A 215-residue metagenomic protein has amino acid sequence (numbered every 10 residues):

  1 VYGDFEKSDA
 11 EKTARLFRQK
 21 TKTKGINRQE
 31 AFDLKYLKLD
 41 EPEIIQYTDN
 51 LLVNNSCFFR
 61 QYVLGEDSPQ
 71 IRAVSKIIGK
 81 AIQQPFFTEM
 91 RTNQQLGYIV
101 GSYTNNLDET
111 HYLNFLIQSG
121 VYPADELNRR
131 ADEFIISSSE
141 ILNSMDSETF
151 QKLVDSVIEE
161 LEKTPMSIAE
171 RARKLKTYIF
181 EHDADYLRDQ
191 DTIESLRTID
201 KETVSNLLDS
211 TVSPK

Functional and structural regions predicted by a protein language model:
V1-D4, N55-K76, E89-K201, K215: M16 family metallopeptidases and their MPP-like homologs
F5, R15-F17, T23-P85, E89: His/Glu-based metal-binding/catalytic segments typifying zinc-dependent metallopeptidases
K7-A10: Ordered core of a single globular domain
T13-K24, E133-I141: Conserved short hydrophobic interaction patches
N206-L208: C-terminal soluble interaction/assembly domains
